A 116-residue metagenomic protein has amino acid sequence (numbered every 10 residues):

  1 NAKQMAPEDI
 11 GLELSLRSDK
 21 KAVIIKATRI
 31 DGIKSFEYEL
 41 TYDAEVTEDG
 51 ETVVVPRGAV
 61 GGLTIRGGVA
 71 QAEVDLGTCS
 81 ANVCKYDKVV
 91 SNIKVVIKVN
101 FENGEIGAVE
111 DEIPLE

Functional and structural regions predicted by a protein language model:
A2-E51: Short, surface-exposed binding/anchoring microloops in extracellular/periplasmic proteins
A6, R17-D19, I30-G32, R66-G68 (+2 more regions): Solvent-exposed loop and beta-edge segments used for protein-protein assembly and interaction
K20-I24, V69-Q71, A108-E110: Intrinsic-disorder/low-complexity, polar/charged segments enriched in Ser/Thr/Lys/Arg/Asp/Glu/Gln
I24-K26, E37-E39, E73, N92-V96 (+1 more regions): Beta-strand secondary-structure signal
V46, S80, N100-G107: Short acidic/polar inter-strand loop motif in beta-rich domains
D49-A59: Short beta-strand and strand-turn-strand segments in soluble, beta-rich domains
L63-N92, K98: Short, solvent-exposed, Trp/other aromatic-anchored flexible loops in extracytoplasmic proteins
G104-E116: Short beta-strand elements
